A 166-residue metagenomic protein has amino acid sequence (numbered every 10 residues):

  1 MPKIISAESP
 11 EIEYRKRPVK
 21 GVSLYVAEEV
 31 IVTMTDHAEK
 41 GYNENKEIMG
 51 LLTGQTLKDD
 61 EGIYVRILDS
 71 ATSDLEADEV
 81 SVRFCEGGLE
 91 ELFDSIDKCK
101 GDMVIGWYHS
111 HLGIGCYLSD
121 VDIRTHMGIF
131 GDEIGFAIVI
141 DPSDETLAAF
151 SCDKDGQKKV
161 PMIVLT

Functional and structural regions predicted by a protein language model:
M1-V104, G113-T166: Conserved beta-strand-loop surface patch within small alpha/beta domains used for substrate/adaptor or ligand engagement
